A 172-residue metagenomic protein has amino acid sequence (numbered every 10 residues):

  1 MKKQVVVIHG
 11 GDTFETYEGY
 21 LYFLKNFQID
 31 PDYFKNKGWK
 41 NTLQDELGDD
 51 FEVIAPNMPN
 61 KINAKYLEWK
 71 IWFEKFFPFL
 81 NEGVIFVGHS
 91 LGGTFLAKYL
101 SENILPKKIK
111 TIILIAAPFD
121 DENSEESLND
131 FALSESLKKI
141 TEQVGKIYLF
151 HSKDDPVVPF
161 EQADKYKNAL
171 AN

Functional and structural regions predicted by a protein language model:
K2-D50: Short, surface-exposed "cap/lid" segments of acyl-processing enzymes
G10-G11, M58, I112-E122: Active-site nucleophile loop of the alpha/beta-hydrolase fold
F86-V87, I112, L149: Conserved alpha/beta-hydrolase fold motif
V87-L96: Gly/Ala-rich beta-loop-alpha elbow adjacent to hydrolase catalytic centers
K98-T111, D120: Conserved hydrolase catalytic core segment
Q143-V144, Y148-H151, D155: Short beta-strand/loop motif that positions the catalytic acidic residue of the alpha/beta-hydrolase fold
P156-Q162: Conserved alpha/beta-hydrolase "acid-adjacent" motif
K167-N172: Catalytic histidine neighborhood in serine/cysteine hydrolases with alpha/beta-hydrolase-type architecture
